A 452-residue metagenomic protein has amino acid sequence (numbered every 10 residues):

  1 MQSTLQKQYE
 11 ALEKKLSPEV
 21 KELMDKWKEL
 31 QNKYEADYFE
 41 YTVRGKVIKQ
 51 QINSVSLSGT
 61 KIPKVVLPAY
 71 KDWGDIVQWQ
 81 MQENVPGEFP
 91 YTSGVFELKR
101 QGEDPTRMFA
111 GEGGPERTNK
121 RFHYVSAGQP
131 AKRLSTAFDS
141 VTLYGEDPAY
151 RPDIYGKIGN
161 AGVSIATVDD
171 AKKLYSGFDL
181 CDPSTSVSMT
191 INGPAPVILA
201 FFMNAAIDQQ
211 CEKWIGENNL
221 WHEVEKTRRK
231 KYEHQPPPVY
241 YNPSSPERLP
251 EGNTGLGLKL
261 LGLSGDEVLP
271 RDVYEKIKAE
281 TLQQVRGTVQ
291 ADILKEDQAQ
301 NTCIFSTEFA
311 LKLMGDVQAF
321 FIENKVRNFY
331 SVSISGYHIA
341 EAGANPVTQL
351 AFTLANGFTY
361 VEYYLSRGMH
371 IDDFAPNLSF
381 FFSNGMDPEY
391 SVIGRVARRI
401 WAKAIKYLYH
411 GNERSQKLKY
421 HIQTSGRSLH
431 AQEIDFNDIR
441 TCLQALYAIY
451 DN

Functional and structural regions predicted by a protein language model:
M1-K15, E19: Long, charged, helix-rich clamp/arm modules that form nucleic acid-engaging surfaces of large nucleic-acid-processing
K21, K28-Y390, L408-G411, S415-Q423 (+1 more regions): Catalytic alpha/beta active-site cores
D169, V197, V396, N437-R440: Charged, alpha-helix-enriched surfaces in structured cytosolic catalytic cores of large nucleotide-utilizing machines
S391-R395: Extended amphipathic alpha-helical segments enriched in small hydrophobics
A402, S425-F436: Flexible, glycine/threonine-enriched loop-and-boundary segments that flank and lead into catalytic domains of large
A404-K406: Well-ordered alpha-helical scaffold segments within catalytic/enzyme domains
E433-Y450: Catalytic-core region of carbohydrate-active enzymes that cleave or remodel glycosidic bonds
